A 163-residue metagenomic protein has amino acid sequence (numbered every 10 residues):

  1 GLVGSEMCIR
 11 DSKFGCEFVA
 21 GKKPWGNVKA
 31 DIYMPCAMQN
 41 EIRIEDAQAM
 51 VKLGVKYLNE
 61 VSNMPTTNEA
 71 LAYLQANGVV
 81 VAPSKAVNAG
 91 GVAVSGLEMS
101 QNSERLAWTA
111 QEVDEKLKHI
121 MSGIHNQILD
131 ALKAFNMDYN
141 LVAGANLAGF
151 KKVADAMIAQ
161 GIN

Functional and structural regions predicted by a protein language model:
L2-I9: Short, small-residue-biased leader/transition segments that mark boundaries at the very start of proteins
K13-G15: Alpha-helical structural signal with a strong bias for long, charge-/Ser/Thr/Gly-rich, low-complexity C-terminal tracts
F18-A30, N40-Y57: Rossmann-fold NAD(P) dinucleotide-binding segment
M34-C36, V61: Short, well-ordered coil/turn residues at beta-beta hairpins and beta-strand->alpha-helix junctions within
M38-N40, M64: Short glycine-rich anion-binding loops that position phosphate/pyrophosphate groups of nucleotides and phosphorylated
V51-N163: Adenosine-phosphate binding glycine-rich loop
